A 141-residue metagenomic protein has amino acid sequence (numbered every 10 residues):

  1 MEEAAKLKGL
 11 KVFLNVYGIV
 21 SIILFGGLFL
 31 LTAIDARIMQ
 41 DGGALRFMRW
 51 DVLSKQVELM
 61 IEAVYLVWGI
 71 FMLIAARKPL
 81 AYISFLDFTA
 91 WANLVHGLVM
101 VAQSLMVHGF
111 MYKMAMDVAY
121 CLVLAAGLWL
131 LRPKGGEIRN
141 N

Functional and structural regions predicted by a protein language model:
M1-L7: Short, Lys/Arg-rich, polar N-terminal cytosolic tail immediately upstream of the first transmembrane signal-anchor
L10-Q56: Membrane-helix boundary elements
I19-L24, V52-R77, F88-L98: Core segments of alpha-helical transmembrane spans in multipass integral membrane proteins
A44-S54, A75-F85, S104-V107: Short juxtamembrane and helix-loop transition motifs at transmembrane-helix boundaries in membrane proteins
V67, A115-V123: Membrane-embedded alpha-helical segments of multi-pass membrane proteins, especially the transmembrane helices
L98-M116, P133-K134: Membrane-helix boundary connector in multi-pass membrane proteins
L122-N141: Membrane-water interface at the C-terminal end of transmembrane alpha helices
